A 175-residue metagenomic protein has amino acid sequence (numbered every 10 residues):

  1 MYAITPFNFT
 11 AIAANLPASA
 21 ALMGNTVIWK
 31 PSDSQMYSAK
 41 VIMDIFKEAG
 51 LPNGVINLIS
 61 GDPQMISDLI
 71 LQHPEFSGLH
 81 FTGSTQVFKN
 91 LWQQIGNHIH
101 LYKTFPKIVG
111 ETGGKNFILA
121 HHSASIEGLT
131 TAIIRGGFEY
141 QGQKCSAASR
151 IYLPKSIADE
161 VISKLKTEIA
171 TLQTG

Functional and structural regions predicted by a protein language model:
M1, G24, I56, F76-L79 (+1 more regions): Structural signal for hydrophobic
M1-N53, E127: Conserved small-residue-rich beta-alpha loop and adjacent elements that most often cradle the phosphate/pyrophosphate
F7-A11, P63-L69, G83-V87: Beta-loop-alpha module in the N-terminal Rossmann-like domain of NAD(P)-dependent dehydrogenases, especially those
S19-A21, I70, H100: Hydrophobic/aromatic ligand-binding patch that stacks against planar heteroaromatic rings of cofactors or nucleotides
S34-Y37, Q64-M65, Q86-V87, D159: Short alpha-helical
I45-G50, Q72-H73, G78, V87-G175: ALDH superfamily catalytic-core signature
N57-H80: A structured beta-alpha segment of the ubiquitous adenosine-cofactor-binding alpha/beta core
